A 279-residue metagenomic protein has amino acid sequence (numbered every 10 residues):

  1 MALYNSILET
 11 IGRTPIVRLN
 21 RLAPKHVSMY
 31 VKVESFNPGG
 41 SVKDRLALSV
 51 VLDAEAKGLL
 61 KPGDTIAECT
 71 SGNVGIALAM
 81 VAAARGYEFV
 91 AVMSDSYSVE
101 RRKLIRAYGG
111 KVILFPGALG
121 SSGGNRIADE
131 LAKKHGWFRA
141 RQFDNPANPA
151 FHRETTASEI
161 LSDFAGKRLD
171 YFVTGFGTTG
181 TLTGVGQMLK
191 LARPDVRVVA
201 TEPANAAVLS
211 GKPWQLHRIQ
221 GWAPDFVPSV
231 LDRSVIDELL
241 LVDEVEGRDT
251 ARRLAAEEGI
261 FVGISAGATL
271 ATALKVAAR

Functional and structural regions predicted by a protein language model:
M1-R279: PLP-dependent amino-acid enzyme catalytic core
